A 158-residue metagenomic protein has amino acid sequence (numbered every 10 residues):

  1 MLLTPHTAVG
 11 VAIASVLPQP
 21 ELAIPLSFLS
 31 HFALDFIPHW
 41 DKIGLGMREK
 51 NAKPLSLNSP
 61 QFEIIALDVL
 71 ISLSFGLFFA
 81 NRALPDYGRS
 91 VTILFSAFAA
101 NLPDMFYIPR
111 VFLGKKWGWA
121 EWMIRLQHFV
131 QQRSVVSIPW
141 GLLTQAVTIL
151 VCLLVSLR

Functional and structural regions predicted by a protein language model:
M1-R158: N-terminal membrane-targeting hydrophobic helices
